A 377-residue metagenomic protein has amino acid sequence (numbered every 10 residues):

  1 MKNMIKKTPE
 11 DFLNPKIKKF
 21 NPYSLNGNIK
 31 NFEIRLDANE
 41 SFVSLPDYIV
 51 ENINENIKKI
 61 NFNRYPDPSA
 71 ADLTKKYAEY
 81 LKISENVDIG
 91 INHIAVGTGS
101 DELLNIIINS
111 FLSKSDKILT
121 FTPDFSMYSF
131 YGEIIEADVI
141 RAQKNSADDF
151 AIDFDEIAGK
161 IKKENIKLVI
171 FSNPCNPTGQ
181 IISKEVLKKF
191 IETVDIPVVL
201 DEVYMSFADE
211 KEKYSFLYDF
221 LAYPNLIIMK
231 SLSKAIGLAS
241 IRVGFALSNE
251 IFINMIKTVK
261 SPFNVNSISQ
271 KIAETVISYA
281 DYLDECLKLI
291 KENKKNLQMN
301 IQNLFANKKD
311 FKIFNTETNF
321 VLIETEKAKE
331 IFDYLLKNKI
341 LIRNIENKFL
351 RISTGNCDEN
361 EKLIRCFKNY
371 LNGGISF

Functional and structural regions predicted by a protein language model:
M1, E185, K329, Y334-N338 (+1 more regions): PLP-dependent enzyme catalytic core of the Aspartate aminotransferase-like
K2-G99, I106, F377: N-terminal small-domain helix-loop-helix segment of the aminotransferase-like
P46, N225-L304, I313: PLP-dependent aminotransferase class I/II
I91, F314-N319, I345-F349: Short Gly/Ser/Thr- and Asp/Glu-enriched loop/turn motifs at secondary-structure junctions
N109-F171: PLP-dependent aminotransferase-like
S146-A208: Active-site phosphate-binding strand-loop segment of PLP-dependent enzymes
K291-K294, L304-N338, T354: Conserved PLP-binding catalytic core of the aspartate aminotransferase-like
